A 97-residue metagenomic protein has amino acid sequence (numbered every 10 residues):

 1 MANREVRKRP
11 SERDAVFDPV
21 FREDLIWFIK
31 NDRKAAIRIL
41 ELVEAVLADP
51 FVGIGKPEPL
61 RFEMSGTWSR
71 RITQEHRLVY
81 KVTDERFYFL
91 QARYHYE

Functional and structural regions predicted by a protein language model:
M1-D14, E23-E41, I54, R70-R77 (+1 more regions): Enriched for short, Lys/Arg-rich terminal
A45-R71: A short, surface-exposed loop/turn module that caps and links secondary-structure elements
